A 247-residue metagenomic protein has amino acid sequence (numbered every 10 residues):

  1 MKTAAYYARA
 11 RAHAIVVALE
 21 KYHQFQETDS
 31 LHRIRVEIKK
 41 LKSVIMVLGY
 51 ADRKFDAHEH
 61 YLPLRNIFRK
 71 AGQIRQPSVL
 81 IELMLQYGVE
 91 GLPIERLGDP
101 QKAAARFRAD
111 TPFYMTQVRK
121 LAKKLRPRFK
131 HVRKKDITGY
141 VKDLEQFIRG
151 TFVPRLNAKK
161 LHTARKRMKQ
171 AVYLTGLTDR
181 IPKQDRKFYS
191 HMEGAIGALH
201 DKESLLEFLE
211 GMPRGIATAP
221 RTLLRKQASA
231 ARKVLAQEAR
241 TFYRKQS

Functional and structural regions predicted by a protein language model:
M1-S247: Function-determining surface determinants
